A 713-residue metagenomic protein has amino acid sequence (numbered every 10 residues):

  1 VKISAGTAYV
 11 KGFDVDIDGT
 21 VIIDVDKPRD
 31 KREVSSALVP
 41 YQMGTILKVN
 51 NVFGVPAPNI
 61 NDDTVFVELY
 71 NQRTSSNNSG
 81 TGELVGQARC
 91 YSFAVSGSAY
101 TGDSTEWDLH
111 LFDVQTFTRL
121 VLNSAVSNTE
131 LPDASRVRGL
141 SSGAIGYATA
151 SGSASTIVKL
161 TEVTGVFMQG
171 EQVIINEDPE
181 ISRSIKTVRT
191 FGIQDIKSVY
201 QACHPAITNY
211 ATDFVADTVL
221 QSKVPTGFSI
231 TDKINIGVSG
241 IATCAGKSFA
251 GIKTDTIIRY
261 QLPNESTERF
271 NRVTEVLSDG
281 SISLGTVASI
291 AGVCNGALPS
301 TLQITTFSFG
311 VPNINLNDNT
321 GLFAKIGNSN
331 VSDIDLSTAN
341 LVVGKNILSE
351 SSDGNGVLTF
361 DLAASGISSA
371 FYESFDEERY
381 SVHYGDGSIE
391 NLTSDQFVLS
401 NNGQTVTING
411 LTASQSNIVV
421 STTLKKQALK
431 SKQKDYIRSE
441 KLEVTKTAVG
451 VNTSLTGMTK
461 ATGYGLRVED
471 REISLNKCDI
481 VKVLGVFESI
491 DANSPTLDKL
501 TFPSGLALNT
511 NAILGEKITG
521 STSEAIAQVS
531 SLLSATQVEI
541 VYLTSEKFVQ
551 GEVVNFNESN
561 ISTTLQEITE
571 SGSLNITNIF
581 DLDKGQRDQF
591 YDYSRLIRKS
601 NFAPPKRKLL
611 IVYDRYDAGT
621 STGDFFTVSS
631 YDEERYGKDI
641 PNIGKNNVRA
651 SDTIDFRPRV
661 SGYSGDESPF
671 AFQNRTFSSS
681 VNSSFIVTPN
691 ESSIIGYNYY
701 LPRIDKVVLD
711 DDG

Functional and structural regions predicted by a protein language model:
V1-G713: Subunit-assembly interface segments of extracellular/virion macromolecular structures
